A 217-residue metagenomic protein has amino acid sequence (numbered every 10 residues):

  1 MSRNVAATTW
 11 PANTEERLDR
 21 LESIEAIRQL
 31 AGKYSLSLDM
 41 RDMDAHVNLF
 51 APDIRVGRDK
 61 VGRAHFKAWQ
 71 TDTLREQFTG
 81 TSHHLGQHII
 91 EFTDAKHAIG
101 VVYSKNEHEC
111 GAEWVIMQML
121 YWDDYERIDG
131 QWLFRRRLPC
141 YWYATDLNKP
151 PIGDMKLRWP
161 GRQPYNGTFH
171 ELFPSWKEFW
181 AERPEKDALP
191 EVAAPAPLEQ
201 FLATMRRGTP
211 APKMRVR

Functional and structural regions predicted by a protein language model:
S2-I24, Q131-R217: Terminal "cap-and-tail" regions of soluble proteins that handle hydrophobic small molecules
S23, A51-P52, W122: Short acidic/polar micro-motifs centered on Gly/Asp/Asn
S23-D39: Short, aromatic-enriched amphipathic alpha-helices that serve as compact interaction elements
E25, T79-T81, W114-I116: Transmembrane beta-barrel outer-membrane domains
S35-D44, M117-F134: Extended hydrophobic secondary-structure segments
M40-C110: A solvent-exposed, acidic/Ser-Thr-rich amphipathic alpha-helical stretch
L85-E91, L120-E126, P139-C140: Hydrophobic/aromatic beta-strand elements that line small-molecule binding cavities or substrate pockets in beta-rich
H97-D129, Y143-N166: Exposed beta-sheet edge and beta->alpha loop/turn motif
